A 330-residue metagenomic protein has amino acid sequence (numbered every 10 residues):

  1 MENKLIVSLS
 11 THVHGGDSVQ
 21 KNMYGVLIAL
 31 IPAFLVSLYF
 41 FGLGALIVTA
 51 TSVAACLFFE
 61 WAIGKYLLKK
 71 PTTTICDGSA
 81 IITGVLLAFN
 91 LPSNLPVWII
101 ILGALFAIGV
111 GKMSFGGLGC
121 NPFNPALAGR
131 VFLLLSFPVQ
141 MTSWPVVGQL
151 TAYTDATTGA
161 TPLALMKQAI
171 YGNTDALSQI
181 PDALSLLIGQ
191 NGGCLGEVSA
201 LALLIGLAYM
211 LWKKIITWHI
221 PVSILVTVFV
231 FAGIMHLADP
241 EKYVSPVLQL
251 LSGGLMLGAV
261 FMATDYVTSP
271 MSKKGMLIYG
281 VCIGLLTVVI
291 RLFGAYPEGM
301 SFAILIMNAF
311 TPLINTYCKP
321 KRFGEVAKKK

Functional and structural regions predicted by a protein language model:
M1-L57: N-terminal signal-anchor module of multipass membrane proteins
M1-Y24, Y66, L292-K330: Cytosolic-side transmembrane-helix boundaries in multi-pass membrane proteins
L35-L87: Membrane helical hairpin/interfacial module
L43-A55, N94-G103, L186, Q190-A200 (+1 more regions): Structural signature of hydrophobic alpha-helical transmembrane segments
F58-K70, I108-G119, I205-K214, V260-S269: C-terminal ends of transmembrane helices
L86-D155: Membrane-interface helix-loop-helix junctions at boundaries between adjacent transmembrane segments
P122-A126, P246-G254, M276, G294-M307: Loop-to-transmembrane alpha-helix initiation sites
P125-L204: Long hydrophobic alpha-helical segments that form multi-pass transmembrane helix bundles in integral membrane proteins
